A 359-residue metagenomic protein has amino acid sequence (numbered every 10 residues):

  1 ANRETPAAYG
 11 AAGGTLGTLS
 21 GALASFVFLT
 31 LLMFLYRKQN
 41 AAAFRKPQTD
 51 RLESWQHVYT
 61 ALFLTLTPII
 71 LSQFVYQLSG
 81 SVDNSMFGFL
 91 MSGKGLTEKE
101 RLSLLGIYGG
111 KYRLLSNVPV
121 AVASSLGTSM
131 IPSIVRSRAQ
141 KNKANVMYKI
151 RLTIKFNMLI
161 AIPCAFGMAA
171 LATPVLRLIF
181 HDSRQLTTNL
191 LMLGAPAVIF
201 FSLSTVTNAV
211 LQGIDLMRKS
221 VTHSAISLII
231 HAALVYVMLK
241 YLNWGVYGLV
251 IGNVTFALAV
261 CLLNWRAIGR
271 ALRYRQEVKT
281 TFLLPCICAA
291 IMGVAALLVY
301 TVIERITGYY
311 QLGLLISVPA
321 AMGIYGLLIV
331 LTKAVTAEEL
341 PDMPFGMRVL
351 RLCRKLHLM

Functional and structural regions predicted by a protein language model:
A1-F26, L32, R218, L228-W265 (+4 more regions): Membrane-interface helix-loop junctions in multi-pass transport and translocation proteins
P6-R51, H57-L62, K149-A169, V246-L272 (+1 more regions): Short alpha-helical transmembrane segments in multi-pass integral membrane proteins
R101-A123, I154-F156: Alpha-helical transmembrane segments of polytopic membrane transporters and translocases
V120-K141: Helix-loop junctions and terminal segments of transmembrane helices in multi-pass membrane transport/translocation
R151, A169-V198: Interfacial segments at transmembrane-helix termini and the short loops linking adjacent helices
P196-I226: Membrane-interface junctions at transmembrane-helix termini in multi-pass inner-membrane proteins
T207-D215, N264-T281, E304, V335: Alpha-helical transmembrane segments
L298-M359: Membrane-proximal transmembrane or re-entrant/amphipathic helices at the cytosolic face
